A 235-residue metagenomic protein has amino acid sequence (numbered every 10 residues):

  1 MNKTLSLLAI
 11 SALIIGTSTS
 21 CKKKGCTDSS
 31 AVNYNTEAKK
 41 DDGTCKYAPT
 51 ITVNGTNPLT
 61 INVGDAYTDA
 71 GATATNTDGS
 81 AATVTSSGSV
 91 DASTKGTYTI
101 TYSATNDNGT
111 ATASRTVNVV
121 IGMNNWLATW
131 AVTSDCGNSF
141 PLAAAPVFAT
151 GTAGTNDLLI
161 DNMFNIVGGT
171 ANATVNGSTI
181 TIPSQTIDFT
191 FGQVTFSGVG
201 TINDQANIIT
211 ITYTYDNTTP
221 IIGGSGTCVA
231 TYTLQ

Functional and structural regions predicted by a protein language model:
N2-N54, G109, A113-T116, G122-M123 (+1 more regions): Bacterial Sec-dependent N-terminal signal peptides
P49-D78: Solvent-exposed, low-complexity, repeat-rich "mucin-like" stalks and linkers
T77-V117: Serine/threonine-rich, repeat-prone extracellular segments and beta-strand-based repeat modules of secreted/surface
K95-T99, L127, A206-I208: Extracellular Ig-like/FN3 beta-sandwich strand-entry sites
G122-L142, N162: Tryptophan-anchored aromatic micro-motifs
D161-A206: Contiguous, well-ordered beta-strand patches that form the walls/edges of small beta-barrel/beta-sandwich domains
T210-Q235: Edge beta-strand at a domain terminus
